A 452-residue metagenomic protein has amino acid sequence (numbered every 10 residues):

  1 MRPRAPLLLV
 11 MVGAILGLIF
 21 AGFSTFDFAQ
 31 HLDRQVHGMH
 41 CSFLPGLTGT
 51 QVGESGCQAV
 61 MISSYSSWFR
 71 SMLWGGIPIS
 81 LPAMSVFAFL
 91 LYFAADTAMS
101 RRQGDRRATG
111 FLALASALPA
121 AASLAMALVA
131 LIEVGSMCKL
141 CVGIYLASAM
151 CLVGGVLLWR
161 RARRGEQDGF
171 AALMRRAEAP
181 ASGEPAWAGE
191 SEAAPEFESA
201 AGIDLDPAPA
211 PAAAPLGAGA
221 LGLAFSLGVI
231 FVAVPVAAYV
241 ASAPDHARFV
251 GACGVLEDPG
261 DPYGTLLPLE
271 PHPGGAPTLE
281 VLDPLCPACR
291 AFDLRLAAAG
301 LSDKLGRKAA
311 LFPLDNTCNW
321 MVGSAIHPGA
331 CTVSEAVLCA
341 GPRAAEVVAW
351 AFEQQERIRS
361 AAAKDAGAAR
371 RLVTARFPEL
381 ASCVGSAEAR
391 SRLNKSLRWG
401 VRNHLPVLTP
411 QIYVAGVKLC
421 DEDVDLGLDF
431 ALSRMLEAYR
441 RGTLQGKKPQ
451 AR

Functional and structural regions predicted by a protein language model:
M1-R2, R102-T109, G165-A220: Membrane-interfacial, low-structure loops and terminal tails that flank and connect transmembrane helices in multi-pass
A5-L32: N-terminal signal-anchor transmembrane alpha helix
V12-I15, G75-M99, L118, A122: Hydrophobic alpha-helical transmembrane segments
L16, L282-P284, R290-L372, G442-P449: Structural alpha/beta surface segment adjacent to cysteine/selenocysteine redox centers across thiol/disulfide enzymes
F26-G38, A121-M150: Interfacial helix-loop-helix junctions of multi-pass membrane proteins
F28-G75: Extracytosolic (periplasmic/ER-lumenal) interhelical loops and adjacent juxtamembrane/interface segments of multi-pass
S85-L91, I144-A162: Hydrophobic cores of alpha-helical transmembrane segments in multi-pass inner/ER membrane proteins, independent
A194-A208, A213-V234, H246-F249, V281-L282 (+2 more regions): C-terminal cap of thioredoxin/glutaredoxin-like
